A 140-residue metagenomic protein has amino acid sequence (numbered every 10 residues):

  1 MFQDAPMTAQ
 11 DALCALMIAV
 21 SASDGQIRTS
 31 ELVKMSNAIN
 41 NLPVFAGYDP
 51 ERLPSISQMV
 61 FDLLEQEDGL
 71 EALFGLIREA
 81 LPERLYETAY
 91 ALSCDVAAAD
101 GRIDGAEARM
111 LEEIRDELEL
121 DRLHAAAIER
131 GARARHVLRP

Functional and structural regions predicted by a protein language model:
M1-P140: Small-residue-enriched hydrophobic alpha-helices in membranes
